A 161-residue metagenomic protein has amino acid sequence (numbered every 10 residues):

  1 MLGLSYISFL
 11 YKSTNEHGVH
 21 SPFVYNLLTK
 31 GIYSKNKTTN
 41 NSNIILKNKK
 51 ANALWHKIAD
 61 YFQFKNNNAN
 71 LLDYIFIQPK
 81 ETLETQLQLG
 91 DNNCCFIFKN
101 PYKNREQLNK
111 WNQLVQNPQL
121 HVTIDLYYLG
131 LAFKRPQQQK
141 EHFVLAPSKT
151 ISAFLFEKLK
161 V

Functional and structural regions predicted by a protein language model:
M1-C95, Y102-V161: A short alpha-helical cap/connector motif
